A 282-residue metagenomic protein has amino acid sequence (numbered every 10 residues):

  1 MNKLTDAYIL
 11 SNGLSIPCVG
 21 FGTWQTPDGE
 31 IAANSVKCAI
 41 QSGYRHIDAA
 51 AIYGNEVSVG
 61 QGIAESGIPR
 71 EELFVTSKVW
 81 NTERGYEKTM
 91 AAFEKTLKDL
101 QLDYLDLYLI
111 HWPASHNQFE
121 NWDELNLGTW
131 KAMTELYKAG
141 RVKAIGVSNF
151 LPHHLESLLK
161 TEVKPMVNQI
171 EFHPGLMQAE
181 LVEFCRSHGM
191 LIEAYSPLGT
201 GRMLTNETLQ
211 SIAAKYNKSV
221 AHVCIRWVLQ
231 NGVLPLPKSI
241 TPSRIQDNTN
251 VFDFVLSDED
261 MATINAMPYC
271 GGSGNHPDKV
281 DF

Functional and structural regions predicted by a protein language model:
M1-L73, G128, A132, G199 (+2 more regions): N-terminal binding-site loop/beta-alpha segment at the start of enzyme catalytic domains that lines or forms
S11, G60-R70, L97-Q101, L159-E162 (+1 more regions): Acidic (Asp/Glu)-rich catalytic clusters
V19-E30, V79-Y86, N117-W122: Active-site mouth loops of central-metabolism enzymes
P27-A39, G85-L100, L151-L155, L176-M177: Short, acidic/polar
P69-L73, D103-L107, K143-A144, M166 (+1 more regions): Short acidic capping loops at alpha-helix termini that bridge into adjacent secondary structure
R70-E83, Y104-P113, F172: A short, structured active-site edge motif that brings together acidic residues
T89-I110, E135-A139: CE4/NodB-like, metal-dependent polysaccharide N-deacetylase domain that modifies extracellular/periplasmic N-acetylated
S115-F282: Beta/alpha (TIM)-barrel catalytic core signal, keyed to glycine-rich beta->alpha loops juxtaposed to Asp/Glu that bind
